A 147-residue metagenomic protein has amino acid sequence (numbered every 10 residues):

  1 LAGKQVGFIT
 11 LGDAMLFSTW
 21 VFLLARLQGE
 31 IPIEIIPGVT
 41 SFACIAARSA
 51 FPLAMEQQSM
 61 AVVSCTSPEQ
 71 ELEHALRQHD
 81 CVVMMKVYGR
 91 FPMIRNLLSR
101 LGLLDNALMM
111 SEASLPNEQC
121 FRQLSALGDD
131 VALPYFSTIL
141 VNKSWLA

Functional and structural regions predicted by a protein language model:
L1-K4: Ligand-binding beta-strand-loop-alpha-helix segment within the catalytic cores of soluble metabolic enzymes
V6, L76-A147: A contiguous loop/helix-start segment that scaffolds small-molecule binding in enzyme catalytic cores
V6-T10, L16-F17: Short N-terminal secondary-structure initiator segments
F8-T10, I35-G38, M55, M84 (+1 more regions): General beta-strand structural signal in soluble alpha/beta enzymes
I9, I31-I36, I45, I94 (+2 more regions): Weak global preference for isoleucine
A14-L16, P116-N117: Short, small-residue-enriched loops and turns at beta-alpha junctions that line or gate enzyme active sites
M15-Q78, D130: Class I SAM-dependent methyltransferase SAM-binding "motif I" and its flanking Rossmann-like core
